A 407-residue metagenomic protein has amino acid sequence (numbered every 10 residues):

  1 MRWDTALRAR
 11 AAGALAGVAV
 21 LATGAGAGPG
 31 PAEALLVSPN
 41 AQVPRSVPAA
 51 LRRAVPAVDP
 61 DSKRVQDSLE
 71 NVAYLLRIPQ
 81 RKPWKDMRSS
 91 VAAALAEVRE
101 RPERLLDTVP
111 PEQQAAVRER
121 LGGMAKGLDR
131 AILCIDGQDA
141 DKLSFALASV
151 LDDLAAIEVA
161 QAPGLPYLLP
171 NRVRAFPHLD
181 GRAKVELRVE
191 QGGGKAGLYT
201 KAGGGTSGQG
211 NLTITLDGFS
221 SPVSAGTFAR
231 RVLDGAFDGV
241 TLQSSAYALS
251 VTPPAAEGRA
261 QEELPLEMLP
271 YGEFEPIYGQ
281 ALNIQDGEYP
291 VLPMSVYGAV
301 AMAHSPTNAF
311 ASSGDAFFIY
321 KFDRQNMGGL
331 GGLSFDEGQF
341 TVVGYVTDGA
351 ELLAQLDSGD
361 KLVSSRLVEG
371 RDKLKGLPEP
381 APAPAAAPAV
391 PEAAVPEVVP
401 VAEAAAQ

Functional and structural regions predicted by a protein language model:
M1-V37: N-terminal chloroplast transit peptides
P31-Q407: Cyclophilin-like peptidyl-prolyl cis-trans isomerases
